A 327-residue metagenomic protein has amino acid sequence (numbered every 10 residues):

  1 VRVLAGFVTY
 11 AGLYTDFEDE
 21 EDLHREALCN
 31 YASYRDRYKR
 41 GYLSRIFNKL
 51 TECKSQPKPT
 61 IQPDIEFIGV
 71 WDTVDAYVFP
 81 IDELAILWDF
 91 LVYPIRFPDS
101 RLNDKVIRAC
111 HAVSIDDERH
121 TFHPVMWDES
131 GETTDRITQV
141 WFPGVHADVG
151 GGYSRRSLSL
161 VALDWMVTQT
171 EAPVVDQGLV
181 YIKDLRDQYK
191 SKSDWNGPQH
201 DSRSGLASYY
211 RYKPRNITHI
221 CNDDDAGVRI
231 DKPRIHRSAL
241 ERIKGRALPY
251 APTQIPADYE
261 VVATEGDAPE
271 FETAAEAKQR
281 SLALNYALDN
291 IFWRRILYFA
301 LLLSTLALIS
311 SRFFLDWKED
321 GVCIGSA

Functional and structural regions predicted by a protein language model:
V1-A327: Active-site- or binding-pocket-proximal scaffold segments within functional domains
